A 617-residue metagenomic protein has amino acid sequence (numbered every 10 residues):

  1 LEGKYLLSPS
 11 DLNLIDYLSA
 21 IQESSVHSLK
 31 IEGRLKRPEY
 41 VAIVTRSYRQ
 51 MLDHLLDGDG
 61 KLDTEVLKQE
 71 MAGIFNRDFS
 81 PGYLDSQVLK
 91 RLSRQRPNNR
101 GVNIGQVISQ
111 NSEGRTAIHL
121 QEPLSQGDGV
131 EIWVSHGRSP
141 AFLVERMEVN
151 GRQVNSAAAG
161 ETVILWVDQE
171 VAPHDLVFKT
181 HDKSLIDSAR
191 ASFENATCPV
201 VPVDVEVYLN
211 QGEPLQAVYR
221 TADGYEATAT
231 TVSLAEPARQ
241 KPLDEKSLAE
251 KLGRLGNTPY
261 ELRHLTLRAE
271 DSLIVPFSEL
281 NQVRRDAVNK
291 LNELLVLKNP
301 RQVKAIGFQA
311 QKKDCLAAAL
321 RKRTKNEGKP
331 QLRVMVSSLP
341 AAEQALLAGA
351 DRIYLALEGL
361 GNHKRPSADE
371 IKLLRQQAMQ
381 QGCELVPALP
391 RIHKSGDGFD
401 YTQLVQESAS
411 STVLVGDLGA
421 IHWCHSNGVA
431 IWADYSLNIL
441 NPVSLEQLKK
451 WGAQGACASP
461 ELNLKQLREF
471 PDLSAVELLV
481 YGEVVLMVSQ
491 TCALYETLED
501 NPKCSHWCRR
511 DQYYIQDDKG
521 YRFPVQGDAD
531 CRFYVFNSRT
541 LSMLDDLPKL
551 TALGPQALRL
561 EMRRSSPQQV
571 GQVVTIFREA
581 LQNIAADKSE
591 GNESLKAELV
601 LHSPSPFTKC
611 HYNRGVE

Functional and structural regions predicted by a protein language model:
L1-S28, L35-T162, W166-E170, D175-L176 (+3 more regions): Active-site pocket-lining/capping segments in soluble small-molecule metabolic enzymes
